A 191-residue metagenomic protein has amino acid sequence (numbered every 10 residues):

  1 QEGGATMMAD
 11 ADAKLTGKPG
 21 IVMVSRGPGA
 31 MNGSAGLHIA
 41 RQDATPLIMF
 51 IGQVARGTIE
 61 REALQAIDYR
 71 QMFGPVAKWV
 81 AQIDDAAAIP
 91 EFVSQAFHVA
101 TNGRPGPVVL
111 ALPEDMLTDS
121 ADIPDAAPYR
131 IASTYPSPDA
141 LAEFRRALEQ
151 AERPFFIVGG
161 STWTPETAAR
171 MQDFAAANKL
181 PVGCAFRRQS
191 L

Functional and structural regions predicted by a protein language model:
Q1-L191: N-terminal alpha/beta PP-like core and its mobile active-site loop of ThDP/TPP-dependent enzymes
